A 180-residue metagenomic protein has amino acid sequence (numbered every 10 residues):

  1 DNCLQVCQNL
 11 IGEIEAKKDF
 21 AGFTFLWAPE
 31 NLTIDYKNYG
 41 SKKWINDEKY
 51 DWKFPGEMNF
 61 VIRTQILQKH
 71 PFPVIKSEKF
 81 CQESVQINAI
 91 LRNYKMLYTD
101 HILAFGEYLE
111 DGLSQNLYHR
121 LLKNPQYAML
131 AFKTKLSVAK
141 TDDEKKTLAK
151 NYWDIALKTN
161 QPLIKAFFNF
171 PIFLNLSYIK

Functional and structural regions predicted by a protein language model:
N2-K37: Conserved donor NDP-sugar-binding/catalytic core segment of glycosyltransferases
N2-L10, V85, A89, Y127-L130: Alpha-helical elements of Rossmann-like donor-binding domains used by nucleotide-donor carbohydrate transfer enzymes
N9-K17, K69, R92, S137: Secondary-structure boundary motif
W27-Q115: Conserved nucleotide-sugar donor-binding catalytic segment
I102-G106, N116-D142: Catalytic core of nucleotide-sugar-dependent glycosyltransferases
L148-I155: Structural register within alpha-helical repeat arrays
A156-K180: Membrane-interface aromatic/basic loop that binds lipid-linked glycans or pyrophosphate carriers, typified by
